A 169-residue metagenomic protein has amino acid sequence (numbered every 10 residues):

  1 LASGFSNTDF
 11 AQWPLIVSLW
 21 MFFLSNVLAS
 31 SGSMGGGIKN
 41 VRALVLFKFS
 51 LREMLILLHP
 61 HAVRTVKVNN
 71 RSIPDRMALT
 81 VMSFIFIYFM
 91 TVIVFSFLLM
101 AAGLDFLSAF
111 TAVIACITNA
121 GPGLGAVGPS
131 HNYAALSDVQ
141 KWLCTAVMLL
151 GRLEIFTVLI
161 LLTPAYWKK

Functional and structural regions predicted by a protein language model:
L1-K169: Membrane-proximal intracellular helices of multi-pass ion channels
